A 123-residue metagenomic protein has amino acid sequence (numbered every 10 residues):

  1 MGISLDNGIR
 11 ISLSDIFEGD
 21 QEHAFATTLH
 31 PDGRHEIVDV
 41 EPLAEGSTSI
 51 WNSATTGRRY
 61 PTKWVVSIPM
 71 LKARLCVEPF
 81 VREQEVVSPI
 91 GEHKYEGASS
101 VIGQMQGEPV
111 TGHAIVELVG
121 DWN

Functional and structural regions predicted by a protein language model:
M1-N123: Structured soluble/peripheral alpha/beta segments that form catalytic or ligand/cofactor-binding pockets
